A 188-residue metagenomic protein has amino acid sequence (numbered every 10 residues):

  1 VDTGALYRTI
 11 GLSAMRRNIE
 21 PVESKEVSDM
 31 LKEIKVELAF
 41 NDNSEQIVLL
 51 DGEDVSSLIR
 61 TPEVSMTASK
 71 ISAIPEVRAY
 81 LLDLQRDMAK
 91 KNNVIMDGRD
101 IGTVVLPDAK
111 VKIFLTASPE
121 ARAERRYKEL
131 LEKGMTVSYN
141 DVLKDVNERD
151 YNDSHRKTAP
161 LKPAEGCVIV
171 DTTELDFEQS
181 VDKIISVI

Functional and structural regions predicted by a protein language model:
V1, V111-I113, V168-V170: Hydrophobic/aromatic beta-strand patches that form the interior of the parallel beta-sheet core in alpha/beta enzyme
V1-R60: N-terminal phosphate/diphosphate-binding loop that engages ATP/GTP or pyrophosphate donors across diverse enzyme folds
T3, T116-P119, T173-E174: Short loop or secondary-structure boundary microenvironments that flank and position key functional residues
G4, G52, L81, I95 (+1 more regions): Residue-level signal for inorganic ion chemistry
R8, L12, K25, D29-K32 (+9 more regions): Solvent-exposed alpha-helical segments within well-ordered globular domains of core cellular machineries
R17, I34, V55, R60 (+4 more regions): Glycine-rich, flexible loop/turn motifs
A39-N41, Q85-K91, R99, V104 (+2 more regions): Small-molecule kinase domains that catalyze NTP-dependent phosphoryl transfer to phosphate-bearing small molecules
S56-A68, S72-K133: ATP-dependent NMP and nucleoside kinases share a basic, alpha-helical "lid"
